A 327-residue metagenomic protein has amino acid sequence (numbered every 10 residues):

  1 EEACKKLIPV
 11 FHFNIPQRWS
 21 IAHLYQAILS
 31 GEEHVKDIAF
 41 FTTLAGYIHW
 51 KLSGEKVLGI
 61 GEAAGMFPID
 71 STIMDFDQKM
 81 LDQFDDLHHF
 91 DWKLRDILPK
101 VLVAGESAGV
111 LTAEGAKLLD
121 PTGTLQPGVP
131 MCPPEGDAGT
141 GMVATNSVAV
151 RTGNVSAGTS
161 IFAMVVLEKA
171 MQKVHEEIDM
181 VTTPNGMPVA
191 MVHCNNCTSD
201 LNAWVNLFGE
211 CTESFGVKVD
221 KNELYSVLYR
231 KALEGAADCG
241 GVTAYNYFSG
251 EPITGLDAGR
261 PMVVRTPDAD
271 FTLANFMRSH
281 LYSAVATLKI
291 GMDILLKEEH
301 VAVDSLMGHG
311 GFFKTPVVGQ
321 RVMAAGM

Functional and structural regions predicted by a protein language model:
E2-L58, F67-D91, G105-M327: Active-site core segments that coordinate phosphate-bearing ligands/cofactors across diverse enzyme families
